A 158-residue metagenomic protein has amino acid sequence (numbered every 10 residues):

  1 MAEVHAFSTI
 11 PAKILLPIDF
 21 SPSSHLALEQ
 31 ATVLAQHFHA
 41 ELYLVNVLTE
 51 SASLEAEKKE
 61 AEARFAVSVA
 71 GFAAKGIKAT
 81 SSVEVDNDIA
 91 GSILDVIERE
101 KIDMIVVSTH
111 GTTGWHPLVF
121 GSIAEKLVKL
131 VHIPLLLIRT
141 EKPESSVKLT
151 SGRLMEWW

Functional and structural regions predicted by a protein language model:
M1-A6, E98-S146, E156-W157: Gly/Ser-rich helix-loop-strand patches that form or flank binding pockets for ribonucleotide-derived cofactors
A2-K58, G71-K75, P143, R153-W158: Small/aliphatic-rich secondary-structure junction motif
A27-Q30, R64, S92: Well-ordered alpha-helical segments embedded in enzymatic catalytic cores
A40-E41, I77, I102, I133: Short glycine/serine/threonine/alanine-rich loop segments
N46, V83-V85, R139: Residue-level recognition of beta-strand->loop/alpha-helix junctions
K78-S82: Rossmann-fold cofactor-recognition segment
E84-S92: Charged docking surfaces used in two-component/phosphorelay signaling
